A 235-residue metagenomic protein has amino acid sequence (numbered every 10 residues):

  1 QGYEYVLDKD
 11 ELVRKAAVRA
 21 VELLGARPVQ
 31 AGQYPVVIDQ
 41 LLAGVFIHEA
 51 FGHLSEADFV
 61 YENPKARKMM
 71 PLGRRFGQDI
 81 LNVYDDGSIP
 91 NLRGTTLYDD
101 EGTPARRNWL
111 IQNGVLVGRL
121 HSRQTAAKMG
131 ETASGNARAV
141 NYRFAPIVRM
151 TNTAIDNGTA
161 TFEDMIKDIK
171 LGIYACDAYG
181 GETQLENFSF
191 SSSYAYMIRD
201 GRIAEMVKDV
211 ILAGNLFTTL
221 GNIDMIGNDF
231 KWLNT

Functional and structural regions predicted by a protein language model:
Q1-T235: N-terminal small-residue-enriched
